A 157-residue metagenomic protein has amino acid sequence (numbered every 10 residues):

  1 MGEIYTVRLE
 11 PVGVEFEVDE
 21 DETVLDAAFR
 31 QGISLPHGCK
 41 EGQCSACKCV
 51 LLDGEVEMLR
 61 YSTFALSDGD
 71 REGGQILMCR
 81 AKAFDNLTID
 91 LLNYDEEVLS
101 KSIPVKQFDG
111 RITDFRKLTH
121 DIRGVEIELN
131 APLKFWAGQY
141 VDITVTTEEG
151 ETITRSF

Functional and structural regions predicted by a protein language model:
M1-G2, G74, F84-D90, D95-K106 (+3 more regions): Iron-sulfur (Fe-S) cluster-binding modules
M1-P36: N-terminal pre-ligand scaffold of iron-sulfur
M1-Y5, Q43-S45, A83, G138: A short, compositionally biased
V7, F16, C49, I89 (+3 more regions): Preference for bulky hydrophobic residues occupying beta-strand positions in well-ordered beta-sheet regions
R8, A27-P36, A46-D95: Iron-sulfur (Fe-S) cluster-binding segments and ferredoxin-like electron-carrier domains, especially [2Fe-2S]
E15-E17, I76, T88, D109 (+1 more regions): Well-ordered beta-strand positions in beta-sheet-rich domains
P36, E41, N130-K134: Short, surface-exposed secondary-structure edge patches
S100-F157: Ferredoxin-reductase
